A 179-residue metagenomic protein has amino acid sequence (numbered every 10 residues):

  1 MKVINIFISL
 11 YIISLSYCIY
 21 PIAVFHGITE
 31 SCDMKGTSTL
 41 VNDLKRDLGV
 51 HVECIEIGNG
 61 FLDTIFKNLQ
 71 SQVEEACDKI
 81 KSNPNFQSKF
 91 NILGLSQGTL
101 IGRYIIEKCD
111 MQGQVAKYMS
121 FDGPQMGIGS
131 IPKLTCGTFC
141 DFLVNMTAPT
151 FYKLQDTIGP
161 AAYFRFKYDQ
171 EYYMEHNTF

Functional and structural regions predicted by a protein language model:
K2-I19: Cleavable N-terminal signal peptides of Sec/SRP-targeted secreted and luminal proteins
N5, D33-L40, L69-Q72: Alpha-helical interaction elements in eukaryotic regulators
I12, R46-L48, F86, M111: Short, structurally constrained coil/turn elements that cap an alpha-helix or connect an alpha-helix to the following
Y17-G58: Short, surface-exposed "cap/lid" segments of acyl-processing enzymes
Y20-I22, H26, Q70-H176: Serine-dependent carboxylesterase/thioesterase catalytic core of lipase-like alpha/beta-hydrolase/SGNH enzymes
S31-D33, C54, F61-T64, L100-G102 (+1 more regions): Eukaryotic short linear interaction motifs
F61-V73: Catalytic nucleophile-loop/oxyanion-hole region of alpha/beta-hydrolase and closely related hydrolase-like folds
F179: Short, structured motif recognition centered on aromatic/hydrophobic residues
